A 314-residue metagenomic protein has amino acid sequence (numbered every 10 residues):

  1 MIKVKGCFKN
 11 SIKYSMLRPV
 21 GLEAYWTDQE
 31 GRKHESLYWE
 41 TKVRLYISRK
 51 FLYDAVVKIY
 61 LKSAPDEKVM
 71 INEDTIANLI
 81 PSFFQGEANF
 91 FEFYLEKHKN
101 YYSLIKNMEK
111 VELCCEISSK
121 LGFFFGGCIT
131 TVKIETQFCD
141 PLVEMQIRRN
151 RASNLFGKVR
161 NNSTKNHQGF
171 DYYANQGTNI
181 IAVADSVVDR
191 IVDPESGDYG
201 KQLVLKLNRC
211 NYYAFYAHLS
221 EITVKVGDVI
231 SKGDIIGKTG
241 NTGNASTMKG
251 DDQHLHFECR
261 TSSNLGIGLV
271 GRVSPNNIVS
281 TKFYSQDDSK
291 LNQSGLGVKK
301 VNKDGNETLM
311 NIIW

Functional and structural regions predicted by a protein language model:
M1-K5, Y101-G122: Short, aromatic- and glycine-rich surface loops/edge beta-strands on solvent-exposed regions
V4-W39, I134-T136, A152, N292-I312: Short, compositionally biased P/S/T/A/G/V-rich stretches that sit at domain boundaries
T41-L45: Structural beta-strand segments of beta-rich domains
K68-F93: Solvent-exposed serine/threonine-rich low-complexity stretches and specific carbohydrate-binding patches
G86-Y102, G233: Exposed aromatic-hydrophobic patches
C128-K201, K232, A245, Y284-W314: Surface-exposed, glycine-biased beta-strand/turn segments
A182-V226, T242-L255: Zn2+-dependent peptidoglycan hydrolase active-site motif and core
L203-V204, D228-L309: Conserved, short, structured surface segments that act as functional micro-motifs
